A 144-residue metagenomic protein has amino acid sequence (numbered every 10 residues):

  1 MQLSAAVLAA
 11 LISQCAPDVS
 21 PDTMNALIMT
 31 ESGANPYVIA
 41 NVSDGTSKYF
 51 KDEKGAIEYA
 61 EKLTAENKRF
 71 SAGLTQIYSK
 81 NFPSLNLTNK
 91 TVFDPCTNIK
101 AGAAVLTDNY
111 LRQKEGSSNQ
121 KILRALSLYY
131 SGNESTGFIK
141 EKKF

Functional and structural regions predicted by a protein language model:
Q2-D22, G33-P36, F50-S71, T75-F144: Non-catalytic cell-wall polysaccharide-engagement segments
T30: Short, conserved "active-site rim" segments that organize catalytic pockets and cofactor/ligand binding
V38-A40: Short, solvent-exposed loop/turn and secondary-structure capping segments
V42-T46: Structured interaction and signal-relay segments at domain junctions
